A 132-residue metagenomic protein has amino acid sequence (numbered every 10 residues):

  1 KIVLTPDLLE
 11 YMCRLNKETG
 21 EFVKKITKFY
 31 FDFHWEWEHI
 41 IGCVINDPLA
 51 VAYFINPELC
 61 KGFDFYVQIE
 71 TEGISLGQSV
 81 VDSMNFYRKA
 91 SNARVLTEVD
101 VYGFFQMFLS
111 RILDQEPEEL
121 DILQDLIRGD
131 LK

Functional and structural regions predicted by a protein language model:
K1-K132: N-terminal acidic, glycine/proline-rich low-complexity segments
